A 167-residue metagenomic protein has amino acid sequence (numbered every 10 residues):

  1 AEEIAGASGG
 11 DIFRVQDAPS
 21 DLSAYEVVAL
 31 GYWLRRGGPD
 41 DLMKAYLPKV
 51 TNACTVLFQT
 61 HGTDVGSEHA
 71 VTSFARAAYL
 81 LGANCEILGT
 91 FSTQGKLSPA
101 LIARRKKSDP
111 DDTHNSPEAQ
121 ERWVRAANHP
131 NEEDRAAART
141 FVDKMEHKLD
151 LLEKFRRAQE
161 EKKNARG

Functional and structural regions predicted by a protein language model:
E3-F13, Y25-V27, G37-G167: FMN-binding flavodoxin-like domain, especially the glycine-rich phosphate-binding loop
A18-S23: Short amphipathic alpha-helix with an adjacent loop that forms part of the alpha/beta core around
W33-L34: Short glycine-/small-residue-rich Rossmann-like dinucleotide-binding loops
